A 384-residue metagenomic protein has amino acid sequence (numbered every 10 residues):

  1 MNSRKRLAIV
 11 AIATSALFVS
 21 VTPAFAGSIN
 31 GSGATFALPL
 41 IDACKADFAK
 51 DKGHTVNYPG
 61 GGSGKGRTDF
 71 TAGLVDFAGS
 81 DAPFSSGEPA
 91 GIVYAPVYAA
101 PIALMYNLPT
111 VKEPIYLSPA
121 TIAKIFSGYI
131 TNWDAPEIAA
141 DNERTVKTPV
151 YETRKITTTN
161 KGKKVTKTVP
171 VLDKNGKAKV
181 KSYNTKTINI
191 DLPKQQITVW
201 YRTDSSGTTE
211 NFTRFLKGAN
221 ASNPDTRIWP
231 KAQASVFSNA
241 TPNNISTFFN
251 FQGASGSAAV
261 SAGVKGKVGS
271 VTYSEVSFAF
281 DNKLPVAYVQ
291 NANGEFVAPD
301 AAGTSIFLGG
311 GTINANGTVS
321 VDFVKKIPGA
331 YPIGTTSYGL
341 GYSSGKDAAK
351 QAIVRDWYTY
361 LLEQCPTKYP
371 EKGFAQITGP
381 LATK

Functional and structural regions predicted by a protein language model:
M1-V10: Bacterial N-terminal signal peptides that target proteins for export
V10-L17: Gram-negative bacterial Sec-dependent N-terminal signal peptides
F18-A26: Sec/Tat signal peptide C-region and signal peptidase I cleavage site
F25-K384: Flexible loop/hinge segments at secondary-structure junctions
